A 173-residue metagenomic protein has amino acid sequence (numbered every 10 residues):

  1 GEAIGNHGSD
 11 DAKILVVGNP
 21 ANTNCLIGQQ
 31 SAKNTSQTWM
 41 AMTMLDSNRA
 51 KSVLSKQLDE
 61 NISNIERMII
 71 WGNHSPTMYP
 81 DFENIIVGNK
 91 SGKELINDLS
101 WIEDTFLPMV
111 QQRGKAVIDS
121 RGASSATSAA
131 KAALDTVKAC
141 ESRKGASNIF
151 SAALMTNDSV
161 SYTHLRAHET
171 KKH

Functional and structural regions predicted by a protein language model:
G1-K51: Rossmann-like NAD(P)(H) cofactor-binding subdomain of soluble oxidoreductases
P20-A21, H74, K171: Short, flexible active-site-adjacent loop segments at beta-strand->alpha-helix junctions, enriched in small/polar
L26, K172-H173: A generic signature of intrinsically disordered, low-complexity regions enriched in glycine/proline and charged/polar
S52-Y162: Mobile gating loops/cap/lid regions near enzyme active sites that modulate substrate access
T163-K172: Conserved small/polar residues in nucleotide/adenosyl-binding loops
